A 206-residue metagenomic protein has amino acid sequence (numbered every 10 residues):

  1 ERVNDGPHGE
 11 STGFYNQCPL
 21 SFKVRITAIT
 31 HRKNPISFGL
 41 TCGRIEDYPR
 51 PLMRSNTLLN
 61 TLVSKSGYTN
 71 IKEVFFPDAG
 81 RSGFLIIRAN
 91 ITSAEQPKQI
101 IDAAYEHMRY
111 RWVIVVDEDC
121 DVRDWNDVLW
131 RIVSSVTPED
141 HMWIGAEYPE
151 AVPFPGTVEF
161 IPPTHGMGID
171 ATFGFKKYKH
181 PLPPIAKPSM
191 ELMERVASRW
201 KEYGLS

Functional and structural regions predicted by a protein language model:
E1-S206: Charged, compositionally biased interaction regions
